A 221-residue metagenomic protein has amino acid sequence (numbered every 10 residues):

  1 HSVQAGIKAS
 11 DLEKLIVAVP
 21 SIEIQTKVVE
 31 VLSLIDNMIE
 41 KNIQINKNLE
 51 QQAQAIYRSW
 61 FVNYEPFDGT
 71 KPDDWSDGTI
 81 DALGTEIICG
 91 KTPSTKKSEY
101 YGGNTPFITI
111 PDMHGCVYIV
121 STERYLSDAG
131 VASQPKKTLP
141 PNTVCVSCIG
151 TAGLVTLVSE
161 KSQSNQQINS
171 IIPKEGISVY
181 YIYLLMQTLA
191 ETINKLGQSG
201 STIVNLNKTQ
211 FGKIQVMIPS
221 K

Functional and structural regions predicted by a protein language model:
H1-V29, C148, S162-N169, S201-K221: A short glycine-rich beta-alpha junction/loop motif
K14-K91, K213, M217-K221: Non-catalytic DNA-recognition/assembly elements of restriction-modification systems
I43, T85, T109-P111, V155 (+3 more regions): Extended non-membrane alpha-helical scaffolds
G78-K97, P111-P141, S159, S164-Q166: Sequence-specific dsDNA recognition surfaces
P93-G102, G197-Q198: Short coil/turn segments at secondary-structure boundaries
V117, V131-S147, L154-V155, E175-L184: Polybasic, glycine- and aromatic-enriched phosphate-binding surface used to engage nucleic acids
G153-L154, I168-S170: Histidine-centered metal-chelating micro-motifs
